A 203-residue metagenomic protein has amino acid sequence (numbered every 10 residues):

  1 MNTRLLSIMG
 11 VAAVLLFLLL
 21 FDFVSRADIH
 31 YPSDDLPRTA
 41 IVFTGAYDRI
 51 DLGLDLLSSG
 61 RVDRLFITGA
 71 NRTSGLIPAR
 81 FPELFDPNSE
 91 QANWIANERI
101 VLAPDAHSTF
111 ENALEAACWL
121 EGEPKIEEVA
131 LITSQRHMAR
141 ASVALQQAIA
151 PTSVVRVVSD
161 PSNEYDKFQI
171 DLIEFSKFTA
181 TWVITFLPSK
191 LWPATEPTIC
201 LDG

Functional and structural regions predicted by a protein language model:
R4-D22: Hydrophobic membrane-insertion alpha-helices, especially the h-region of bacterial N-terminal signal peptides
D22-L172: A structural signal for short, hydrophobic/glycine-enriched beta-strand patches
K167-A194: A transmembrane-helix-recognition feature enriched in membrane-embedded lipid enzymes and envelope glyco-/phospholipid
W192-G203: Short linear elements at protein peripheries
